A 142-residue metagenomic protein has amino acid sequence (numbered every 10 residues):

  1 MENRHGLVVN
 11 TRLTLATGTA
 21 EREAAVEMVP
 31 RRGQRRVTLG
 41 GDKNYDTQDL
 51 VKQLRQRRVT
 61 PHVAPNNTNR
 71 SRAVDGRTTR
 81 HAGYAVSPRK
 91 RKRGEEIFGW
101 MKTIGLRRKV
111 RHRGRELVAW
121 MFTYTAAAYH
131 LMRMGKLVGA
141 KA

Functional and structural regions predicted by a protein language model:
M1-Q53, T123, Y129, M134-L137: Polybasic low-complexity intrinsically disordered regions
V26-M28, R80, L117-V118, A127: Short, charged/polar low-complexity linear motifs in solvent-exposed/disordered segments
K43-W120: Helix-centered, glycine/charged polyanion-binding patches within enzymatic domains that contact phosphate-containing
I104, R108-V110, G135-A142: A short, flexible helix-boundary coil/loop motif
